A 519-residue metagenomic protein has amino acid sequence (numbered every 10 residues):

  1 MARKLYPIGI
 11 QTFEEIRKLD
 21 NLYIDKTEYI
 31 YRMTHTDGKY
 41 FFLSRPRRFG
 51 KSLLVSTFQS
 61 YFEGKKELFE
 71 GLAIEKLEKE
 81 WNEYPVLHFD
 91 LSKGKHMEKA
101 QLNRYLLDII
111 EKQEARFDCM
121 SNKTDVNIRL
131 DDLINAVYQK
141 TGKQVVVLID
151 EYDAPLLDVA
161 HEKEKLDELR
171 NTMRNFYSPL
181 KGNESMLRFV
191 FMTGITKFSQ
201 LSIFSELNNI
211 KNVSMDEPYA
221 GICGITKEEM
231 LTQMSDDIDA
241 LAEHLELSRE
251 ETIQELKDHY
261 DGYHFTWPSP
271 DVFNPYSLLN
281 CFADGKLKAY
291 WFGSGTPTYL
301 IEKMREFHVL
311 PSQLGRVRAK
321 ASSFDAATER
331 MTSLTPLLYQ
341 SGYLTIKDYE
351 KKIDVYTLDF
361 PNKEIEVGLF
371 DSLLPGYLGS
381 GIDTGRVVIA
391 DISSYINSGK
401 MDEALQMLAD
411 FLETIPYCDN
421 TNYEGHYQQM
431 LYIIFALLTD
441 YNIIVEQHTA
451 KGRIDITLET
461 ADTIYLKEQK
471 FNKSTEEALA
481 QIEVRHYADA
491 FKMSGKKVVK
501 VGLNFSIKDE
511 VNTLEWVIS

Functional and structural regions predicted by a protein language model:
M1-Y423, L438-T439: Phosphate-binding site recognition
V137-T141, I434-D462, S506: Active-site metal-binding core of divalent-cation-utilizing nuclease and nuclease-like domains
V146, T463-K467, V499: Structural motif
D167-N171, F471-D489: Mg2+/Mn2+-dependent nuclease catalytic core
F176-N183, P336-L344, Y432-A436, Q481-V501: Metal-dependent nuclease catalytic cores in nucleic-acid-processing enzymes, especially RNase H-like/related
L431, I454-F471, R485: Conserved catalytic cores of phosphodiester-cleaving nucleases, focusing on short active-site segments
A490, S494-S519: Domain-level recognition of nuclease-like catalytic cores that cleave nucleotide substrates
